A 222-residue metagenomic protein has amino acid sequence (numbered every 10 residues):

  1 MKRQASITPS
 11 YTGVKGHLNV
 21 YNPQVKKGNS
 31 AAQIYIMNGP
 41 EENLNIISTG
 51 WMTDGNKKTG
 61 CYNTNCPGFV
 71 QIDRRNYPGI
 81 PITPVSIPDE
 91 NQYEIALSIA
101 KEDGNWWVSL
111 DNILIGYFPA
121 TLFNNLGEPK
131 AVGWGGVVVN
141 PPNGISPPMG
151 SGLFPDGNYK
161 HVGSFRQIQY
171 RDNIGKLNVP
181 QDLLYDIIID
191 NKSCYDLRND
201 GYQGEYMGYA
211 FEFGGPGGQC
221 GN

Functional and structural regions predicted by a protein language model:
M1-N222: Exposed, interaction-prone regions of secreted/extracellular proteins
